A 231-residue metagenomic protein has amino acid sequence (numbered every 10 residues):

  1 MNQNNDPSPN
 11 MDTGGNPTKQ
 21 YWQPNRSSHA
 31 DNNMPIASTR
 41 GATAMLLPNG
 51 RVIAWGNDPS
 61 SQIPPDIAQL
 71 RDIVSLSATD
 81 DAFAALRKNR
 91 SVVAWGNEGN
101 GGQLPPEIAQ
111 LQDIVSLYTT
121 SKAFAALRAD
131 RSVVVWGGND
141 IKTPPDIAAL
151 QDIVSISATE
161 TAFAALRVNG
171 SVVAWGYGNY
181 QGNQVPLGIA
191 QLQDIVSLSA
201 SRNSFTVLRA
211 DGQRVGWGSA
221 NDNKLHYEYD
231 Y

Functional and structural regions predicted by a protein language model:
N2, P9-S27, I53-Q69, W95-A109 (+3 more regions): Short glycine/serine- and acidic-residue-enriched loop/turn motifs that recur at repeat junctions
N2-N4, M45, I53, S60 (+7 more regions): Intrinsic-disorder/low-complexity detector
N10, G15, L76, S116-L117 (+2 more regions): Low-complexity intrinsically disordered segments
A30-M45: Beta-strand-rich domains and repeat architectures in extracellular enzymes and scaffolds, especially beta-propellers
A42-M45, A54, A82-A85, A94 (+6 more regions): Conserved core positions of repeat-based scaffolds
P48-R51, R71-S75, K88-S91, Q110-S116 (+5 more regions): Tandem repeat domain/solenoid detector
L187-S219: Ankyrin-repeat and related helical/solenoid repeat scaffolds used for protein-protein interactions
